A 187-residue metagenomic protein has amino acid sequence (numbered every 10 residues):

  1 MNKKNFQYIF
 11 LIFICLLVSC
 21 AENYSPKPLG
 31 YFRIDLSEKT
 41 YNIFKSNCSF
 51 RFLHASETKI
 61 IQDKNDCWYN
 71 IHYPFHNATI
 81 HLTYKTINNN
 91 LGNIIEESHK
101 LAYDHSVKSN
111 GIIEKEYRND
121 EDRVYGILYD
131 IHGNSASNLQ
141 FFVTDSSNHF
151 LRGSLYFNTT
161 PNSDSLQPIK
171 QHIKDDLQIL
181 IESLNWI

Functional and structural regions predicted by a protein language model:
N2-F6, C15, S19-A78, N90-R123 (+2 more regions): N-terminal targeting sequences that direct proteins away from the cytosol to non-cytosolic compartments
F10: Nucleic-acid processing machinery
N70-I71, N138-D145: Short, surface-exposed beta-strand/loop micro-motifs that present aromatic residues
T79, G126, R152: Broad gene-expression machinery/nucleic-acid interaction feature
N119-D122, V143-H149: A short, structured loop/turn motif at beta-sheet edges
Y125-N138: Short, Gly/Ser/Thr-enriched beta-strand-loop segments that form substrate-interacting elements of hydrolase/peptidase
F150-Y156: Short hydrophobic beta-strand segments that form the core of ligand-binding sensory/regulatory domains
